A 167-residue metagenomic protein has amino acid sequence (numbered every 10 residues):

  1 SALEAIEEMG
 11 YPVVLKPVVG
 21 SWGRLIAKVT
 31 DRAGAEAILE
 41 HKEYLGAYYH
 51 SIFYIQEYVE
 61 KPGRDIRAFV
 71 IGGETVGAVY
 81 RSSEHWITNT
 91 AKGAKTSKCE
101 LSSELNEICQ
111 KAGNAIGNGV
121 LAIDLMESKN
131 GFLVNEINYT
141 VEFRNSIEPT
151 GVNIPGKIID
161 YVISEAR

Functional and structural regions predicted by a protein language model:
S1-L25: A conserved helix-loop-beta module that forms one wall/lid of the active-site cleft in ATP-utilizing catalytic domains
E8, H41-Y44, S164: Residues within well-ordered alpha-helical secondary structure of globular protein domains
V13, Y54, G77, L121 (+1 more regions): Protein kinase-like catalytic core scaffold
G20, G73, S128-G131: Short strand-connecting beta-turns/loops that link adjacent beta-strands
G20, S83, T140: Short, solvent-exposed loop/turn segments at secondary-structure junctions
R24-I116: Phosphate-binding site of ATP-dependent enzymes
Q56-E57, N118-K129: A short glycine-rich, hydrophobically flanked beta-strand micro-motif that places a catalytic Asp/Glu for divalent metal
N114, E127-R167: C-terminal active-site "lid" helix and adjoining low-complexity regulatory extension at the edge of ATP-using catalytic
